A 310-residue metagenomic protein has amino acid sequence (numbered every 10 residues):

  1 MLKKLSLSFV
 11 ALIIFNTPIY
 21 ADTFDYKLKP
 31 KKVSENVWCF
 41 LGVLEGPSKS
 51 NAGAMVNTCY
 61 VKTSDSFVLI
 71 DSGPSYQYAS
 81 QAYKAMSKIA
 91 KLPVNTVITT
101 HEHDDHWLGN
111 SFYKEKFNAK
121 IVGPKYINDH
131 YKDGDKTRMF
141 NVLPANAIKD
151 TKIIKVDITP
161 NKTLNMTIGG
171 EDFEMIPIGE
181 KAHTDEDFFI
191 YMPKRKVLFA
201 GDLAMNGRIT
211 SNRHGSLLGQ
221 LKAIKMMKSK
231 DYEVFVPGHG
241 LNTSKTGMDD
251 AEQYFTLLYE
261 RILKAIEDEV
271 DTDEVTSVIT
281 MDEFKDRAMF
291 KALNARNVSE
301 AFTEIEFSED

Functional and structural regions predicted by a protein language model:
M1-F9: Bacterial N-terminal signal peptides that target proteins for export
S8-N16: Bacterial N-terminal signal peptides
T17-A21: Sec/Tat signal peptide C-region and signal peptidase I cleavage site
D22, S229-D231, N242-D310: Accessory terminal helices/loops
D22-V33, D129-G179, T184-E186, P193-K194: Metallo-beta-lactamase
E35-A85, F188-G201: Conserved beta-strand hairpin/beta-sheet module of binuclear metal-dependent hydrolase folds, prominently
S66-V68, S72-Y76, N165, D172-L258: Metallo-beta-lactamase
K84-I158, T163-N165: Active-site HxH/HxHxD metal-binding segment of metal-dependent hydrolases
